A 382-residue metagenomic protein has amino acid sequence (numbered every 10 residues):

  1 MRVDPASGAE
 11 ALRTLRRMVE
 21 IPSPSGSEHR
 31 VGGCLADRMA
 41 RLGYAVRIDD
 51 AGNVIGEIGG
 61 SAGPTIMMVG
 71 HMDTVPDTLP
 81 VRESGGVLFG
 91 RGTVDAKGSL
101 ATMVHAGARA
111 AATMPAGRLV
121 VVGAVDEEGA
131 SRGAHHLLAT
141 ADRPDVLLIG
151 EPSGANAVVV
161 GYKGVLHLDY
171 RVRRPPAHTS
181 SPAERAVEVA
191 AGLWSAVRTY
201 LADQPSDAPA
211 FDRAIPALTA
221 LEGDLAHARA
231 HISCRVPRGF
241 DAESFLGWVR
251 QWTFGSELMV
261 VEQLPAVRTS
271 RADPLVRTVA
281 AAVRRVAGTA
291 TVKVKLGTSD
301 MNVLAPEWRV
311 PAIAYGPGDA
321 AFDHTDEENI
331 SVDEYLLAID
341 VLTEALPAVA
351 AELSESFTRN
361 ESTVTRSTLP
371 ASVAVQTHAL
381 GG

Functional and structural regions predicted by a protein language model:
M1-I21, G164: N-terminal hydrophobic or amphipathic helices/low-complexity stretches enriched in small/hydrophobic/Pro/Gly
V3, A9-L12, G33, D37-R38 (+4 more regions): ATP-binding N-lobe of GHMP and related small-molecule kinases
V3-A6, S27, R47, L166-G382: Metal-dependent amide/peptide-bond hydrolase catalytic core, centered on the "pita-bread" metallohydrolase fold
S23-G63: A non-catalytic alpha/beta surface segment that caps or lines the substrate-entry region of metallo-dependent hydrolase
P64-G123: Active-site metal-coordination/substrate-binding segment of hydrolases, especially metallo-dependent peptidases
H71-V75, P152-A155, K163, R309: Short glycine-enriched loops at secondary-structure junctions
T78-L79, N156-V160, A217-G223: Short beta-strand/turn micro-motifs at beta-sheet edges
A101-H167, R171: Acidic/histidine-rich catalytic neighborhood of metal-dependent amide-processing enzymes
